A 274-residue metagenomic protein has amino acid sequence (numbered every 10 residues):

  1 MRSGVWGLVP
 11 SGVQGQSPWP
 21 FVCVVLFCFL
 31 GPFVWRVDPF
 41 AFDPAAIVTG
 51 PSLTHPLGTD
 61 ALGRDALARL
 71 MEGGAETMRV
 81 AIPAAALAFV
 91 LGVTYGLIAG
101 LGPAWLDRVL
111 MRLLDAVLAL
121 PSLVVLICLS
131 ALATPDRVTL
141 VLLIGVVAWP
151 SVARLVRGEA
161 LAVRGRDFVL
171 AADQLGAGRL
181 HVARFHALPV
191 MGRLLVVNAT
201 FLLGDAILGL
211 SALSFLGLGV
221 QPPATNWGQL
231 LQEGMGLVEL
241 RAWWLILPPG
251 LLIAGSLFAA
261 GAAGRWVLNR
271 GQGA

Functional and structural regions predicted by a protein language model:
M1-A41, L113, M191, F258: N-terminal signal-anchor/first transmembrane alpha helix
Q16-P18, M78-L129, Q272-A274: Cytoplasmic-entry segments and transmembrane alpha-helices of multi-pass inner-membrane transporters
P56, D60, G100-L101, L106-A162 (+1 more regions): Generic hydrophobic transmembrane alpha-helix motif, especially the helices
T59-R64, L101-G102, A171-V190, L231 (+1 more regions): Short helix-to-coil transition segments within interhelical loops that connect adjacent transmembrane helices
A85, V93, L97, P135-F185 (+1 more regions): Membrane-cytosol interface at the C-terminal ends of specific transmembrane alpha-helices in multi-pass membrane
I127, D136-R137, V141, G145 (+1 more regions): Non-cytoplasmic
A131-L132, A160, G209-P248, L252: Glycine-rich helix-loop "coupling/hinge" segments at transmembrane-helix boundaries in multipass transporters
R137, V147, R193, T200-L203 (+1 more regions): C-terminal transmembrane helix and the adjacent membrane-cytosol boundary/short C-terminal tail of inner/organellar
